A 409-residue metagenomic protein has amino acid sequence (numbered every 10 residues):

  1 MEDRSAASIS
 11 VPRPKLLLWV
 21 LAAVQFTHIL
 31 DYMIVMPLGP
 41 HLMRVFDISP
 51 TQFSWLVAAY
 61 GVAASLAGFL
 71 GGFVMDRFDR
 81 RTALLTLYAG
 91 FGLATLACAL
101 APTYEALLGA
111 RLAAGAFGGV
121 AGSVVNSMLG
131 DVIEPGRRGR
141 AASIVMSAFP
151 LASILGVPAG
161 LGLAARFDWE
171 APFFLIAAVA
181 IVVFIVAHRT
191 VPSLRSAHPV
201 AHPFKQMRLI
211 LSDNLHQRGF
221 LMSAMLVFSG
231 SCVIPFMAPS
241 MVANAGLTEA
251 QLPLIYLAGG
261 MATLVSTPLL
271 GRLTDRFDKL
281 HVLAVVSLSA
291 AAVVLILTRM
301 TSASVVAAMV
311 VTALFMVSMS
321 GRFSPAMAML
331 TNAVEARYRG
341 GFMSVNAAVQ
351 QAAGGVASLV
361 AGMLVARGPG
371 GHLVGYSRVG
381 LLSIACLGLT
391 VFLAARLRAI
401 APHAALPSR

Functional and structural regions predicted by a protein language model:
D3-V11, P192-M222: Juxtamembrane intracellular "pre-TM" segments in multi-pass secondary transporters
V35-M36, H216-L257: Extracytoplasmic gate region of multi-pass secondary transporters
L66-E105: Conserved MFS/SLC helix-loop-helix module at the cytosolic interface between two early adjacent transmembrane helices
A110-F149: Cytoplasmic helix-loop-helix junction between adjacent transmembrane helices in 12-TM secondary transporters
I144-H188: Helix-loop-helix hairpin linking two adjacent transmembrane segments in secondary transporters
A165-A177, V365-A385: A membrane-interface helix-boundary motif in multi-pass transporters
A177-S196, L393-L397: C-terminal membrane-cytosol helix-exit motif in multi-pass small-molecule transporters
L280-A326: C-terminal transmembrane helical hairpin of 12-TM major facilitator-type secondary transporters
